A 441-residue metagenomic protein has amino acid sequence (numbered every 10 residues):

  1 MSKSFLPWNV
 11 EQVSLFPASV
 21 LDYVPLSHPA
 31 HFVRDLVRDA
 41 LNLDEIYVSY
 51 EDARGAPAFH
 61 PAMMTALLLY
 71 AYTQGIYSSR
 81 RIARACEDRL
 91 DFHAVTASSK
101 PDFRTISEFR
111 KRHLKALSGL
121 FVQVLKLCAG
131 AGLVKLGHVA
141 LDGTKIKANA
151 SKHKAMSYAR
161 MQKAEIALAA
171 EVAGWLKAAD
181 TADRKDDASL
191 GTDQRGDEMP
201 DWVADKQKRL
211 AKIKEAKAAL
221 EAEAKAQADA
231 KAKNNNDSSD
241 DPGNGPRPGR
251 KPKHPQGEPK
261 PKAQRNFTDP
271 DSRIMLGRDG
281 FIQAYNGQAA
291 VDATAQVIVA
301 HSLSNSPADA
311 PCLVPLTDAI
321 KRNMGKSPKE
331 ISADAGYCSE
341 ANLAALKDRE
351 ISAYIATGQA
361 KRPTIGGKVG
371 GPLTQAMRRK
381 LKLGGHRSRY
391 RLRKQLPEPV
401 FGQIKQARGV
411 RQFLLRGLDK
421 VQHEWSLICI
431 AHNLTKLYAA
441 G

Functional and structural regions predicted by a protein language model:
M1-H31: Hydrophobic alpha-helical membrane-insertion signals
K3, S14, A30, E45-V48 (+5 more regions): Short non-domain terminal segments
L6-P7, L68, G75-D88, S99-G441: Anion-binding and metal-coordination hotspots
S19-V20, V37, N42, S157 (+1 more regions): Short, solvent-exposed coil/turn linker segments
L26-L69, Q74: Basic, short loop/linker segments at the boundary and entry of helix-turn-helix/winged-helix-like folds
D39, D88-F92: A short structural micro-motif
H93-A97: Short arginine-rich
